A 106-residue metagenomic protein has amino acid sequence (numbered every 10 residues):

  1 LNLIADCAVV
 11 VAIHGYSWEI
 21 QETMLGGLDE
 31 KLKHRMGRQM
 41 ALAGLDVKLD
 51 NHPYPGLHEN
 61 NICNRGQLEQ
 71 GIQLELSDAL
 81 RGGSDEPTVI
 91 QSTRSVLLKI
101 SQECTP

Functional and structural regions predicted by a protein language model:
L1-T105: Catalytic cores of processing enzymes, dominated by hydrolases/peptidases, characterized by acidic/His-rich
